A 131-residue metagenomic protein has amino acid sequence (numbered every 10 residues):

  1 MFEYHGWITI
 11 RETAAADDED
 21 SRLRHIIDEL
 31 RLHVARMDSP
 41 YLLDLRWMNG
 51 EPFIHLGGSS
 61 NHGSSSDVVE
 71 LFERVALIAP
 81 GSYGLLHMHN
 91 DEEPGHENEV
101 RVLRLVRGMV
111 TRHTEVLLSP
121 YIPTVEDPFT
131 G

Functional and structural regions predicted by a protein language model:
M1-R31: Short, extreme N-terminal segment that most often corresponds to the first beta-strand
E3-H5, F53, Y83: Broad gene-expression machinery/nucleic-acid interaction feature
A14-D17, H62-D67, E92-E99: Short, surface-exposed beta-strand/loop "edge" segments at domain boundaries and coil↔beta transitions
E29-A79: Short, intrinsically disordered low-complexity segments
W47-E51, M88-N98: Short proline/glycine- and acidic-rich turn/helix-capping motifs at secondary-structure junctions
E70-E73, H89-N90, V100: "Short basic amphipathic alpha-helical interaction patches in structured regions
P80-N90: Conserved short beta-strand edge segments in small beta-sheet-based binding/regulatory domains
P94-G131: Acidic, proline/glycine-rich low-complexity IDRs
